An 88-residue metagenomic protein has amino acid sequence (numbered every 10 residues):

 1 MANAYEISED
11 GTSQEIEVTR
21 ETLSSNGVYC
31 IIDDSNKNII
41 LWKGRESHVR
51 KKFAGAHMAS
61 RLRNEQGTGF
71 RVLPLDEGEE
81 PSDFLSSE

Functional and structural regions predicted by a protein language model:
M1-E88: Long, low-complexity regulatory segments enriched in Ser/Thr/Pro/Gly and acidic residues
